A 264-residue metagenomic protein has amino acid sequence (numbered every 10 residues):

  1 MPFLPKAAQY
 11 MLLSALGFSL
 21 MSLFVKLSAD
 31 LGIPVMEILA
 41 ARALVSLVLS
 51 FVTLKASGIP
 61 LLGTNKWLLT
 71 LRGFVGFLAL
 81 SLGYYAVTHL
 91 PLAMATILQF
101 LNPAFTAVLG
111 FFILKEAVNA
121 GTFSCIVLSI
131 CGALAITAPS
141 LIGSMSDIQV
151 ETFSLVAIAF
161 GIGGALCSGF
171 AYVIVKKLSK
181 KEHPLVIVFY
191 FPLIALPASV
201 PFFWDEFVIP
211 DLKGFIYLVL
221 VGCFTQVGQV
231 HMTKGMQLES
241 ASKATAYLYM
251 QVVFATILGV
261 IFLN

Functional and structural regions predicted by a protein language model:
M1-Y10, A107-L166, K180: Juxtamembrane helix-loop boundary signature in multi-pass membrane transporters
K6-L13, T64-V75, V118-C131, A157 (+2 more regions): Cytoplasmic-side transmembrane-helix entry/capping segments in multi-pass membrane proteins
A15-L23, F51, G73, F77-S81 (+7 more regions): Hydrophobic/small/kink-forming positions within alpha-helical transmembrane segments of polytopic membrane proteins
L20, G58-T96, A135, C223-E239: Specific transmembrane alpha-helical segments of multi-pass solute transporters/efflux pumps, especially DMT/EamA
L31-L78, C167-A171, Y190-D205: Transmembrane alpha-helices of multi-pass small-molecule transport proteins
L54, G58, Y85, P103-V127 (+1 more regions): C-terminal transmembrane-helix exit sites in multi-pass transporters
A95-L101, L178-I194, Q229-V260: Helix-helix packing/entry segments at the starts of transmembrane helices
G143-F207: Transmembrane alpha-helical segments that form core, pore/gating elements of small-molecule transporters/exporters
